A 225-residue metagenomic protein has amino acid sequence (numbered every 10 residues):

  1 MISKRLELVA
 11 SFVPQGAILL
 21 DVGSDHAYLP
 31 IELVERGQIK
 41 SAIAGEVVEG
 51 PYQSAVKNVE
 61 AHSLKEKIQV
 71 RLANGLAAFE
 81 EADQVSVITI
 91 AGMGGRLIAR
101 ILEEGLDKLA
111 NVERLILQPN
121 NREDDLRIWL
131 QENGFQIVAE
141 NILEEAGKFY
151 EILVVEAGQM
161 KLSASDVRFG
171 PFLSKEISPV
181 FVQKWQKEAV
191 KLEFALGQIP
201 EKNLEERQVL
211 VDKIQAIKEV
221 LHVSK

Functional and structural regions predicted by a protein language model:
M1-G16, I31: S-adenosyl-L-methionine
I2, R96-K225: Class I S-adenosyl-L-methionine
G16-D25: Conserved class I S-adenosyl-L-methionine
H26, G50-P51: Conserved short alpha-helix immediately C-terminal to the canonical SAM/SAH-binding motif I of Rossmann-like
H26-I39: Conserved SAM-binding loop of SAM-dependent methyltransferases across substrates and taxa, primarily the Class I
S41-E46: Conserved SAM-binding motif I beta-strand of class I
Q53-A82: S-adenosyl-L-methionine
Q84-G92: Short SAM/SAH-binding signature in class I
